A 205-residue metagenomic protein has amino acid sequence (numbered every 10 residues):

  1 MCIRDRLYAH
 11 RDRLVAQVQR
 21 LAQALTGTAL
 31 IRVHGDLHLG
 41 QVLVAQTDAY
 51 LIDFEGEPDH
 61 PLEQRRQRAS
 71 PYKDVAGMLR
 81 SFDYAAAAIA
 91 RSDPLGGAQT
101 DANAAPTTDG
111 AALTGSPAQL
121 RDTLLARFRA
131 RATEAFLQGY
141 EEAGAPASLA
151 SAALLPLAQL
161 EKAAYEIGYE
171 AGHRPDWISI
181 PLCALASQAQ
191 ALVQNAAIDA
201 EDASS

Functional and structural regions predicted by a protein language model:
R4-H34, A45-L51, E57-R68, Y72-K73 (+8 more regions): ATP-dependent phospho-/nucleotidyl transfer catalytic cores
L37: Hydrophobic HxD+1 residue recognition
G40-V42: Catalytic-loop signature of eukaryotic-like protein kinases
Y84: Acidic, metal/cofactor-coordinating or nucleic-acid-engaging core segments within structured domains
S92-D101, P117-L120: Short, glycine/acidic-rich hinge or "gate" loops at secondary-structure transitions that mediate conformational
